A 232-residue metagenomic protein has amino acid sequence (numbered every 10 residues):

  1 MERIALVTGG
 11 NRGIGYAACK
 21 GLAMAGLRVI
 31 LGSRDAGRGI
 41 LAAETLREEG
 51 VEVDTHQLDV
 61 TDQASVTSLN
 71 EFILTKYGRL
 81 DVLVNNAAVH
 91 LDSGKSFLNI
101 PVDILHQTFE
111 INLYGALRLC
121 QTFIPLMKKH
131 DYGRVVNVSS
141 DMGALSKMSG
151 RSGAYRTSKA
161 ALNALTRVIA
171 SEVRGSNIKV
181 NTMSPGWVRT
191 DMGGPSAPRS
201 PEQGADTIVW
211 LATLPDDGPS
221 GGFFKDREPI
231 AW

Functional and structural regions predicted by a protein language model:
E2-I30: Canonical Rossmann dinucleotide-binding motif of NAD(H)/NADP(H)-dependent dehydrogenases/reductases, specifically
A25-L41: Conserved glycine-rich Rossmann-like NAD(P)H-binding loop of the short-chain dehydrogenase/reductase
A36, Q57-L69: The beta1-alpha1 cofactor-binding region of Rossmann-like NAD(H)/NADP(H)-dependent oxidoreductases
E49-E52, F72-L83, L91-S93, K179: A glycine-rich helix->loop->beta "capping" turn within Rossmann-like NAD(P)(H)-dependent oxidoreductase domains
V89, S96-F109, K128-R174: Catalytic loop of short-chain dehydrogenase/reductase
L119-F123, M127, L165-T166, L211: Hydrophobic positions on the long internal alpha-helix of Rossmann-like NAD(P)-dependent oxidoreductase domains
G175, T182-P185, G194-W232: C-terminal helical subdomain
